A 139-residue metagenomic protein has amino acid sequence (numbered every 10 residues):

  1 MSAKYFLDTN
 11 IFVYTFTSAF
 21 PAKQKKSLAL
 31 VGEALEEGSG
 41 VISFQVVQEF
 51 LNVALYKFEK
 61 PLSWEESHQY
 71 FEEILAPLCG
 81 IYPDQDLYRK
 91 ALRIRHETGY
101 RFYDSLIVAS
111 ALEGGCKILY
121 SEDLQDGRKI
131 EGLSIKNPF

Functional and structural regions predicted by a protein language model:
M1-I42, K57-E65, E72: Short, well-structured N-terminal submotif of metal-dependent ribonuclease cores
S2-K4, V108-F139: Acidic, PIN/NYN-like endoribonuclease modules and their adjacent C-terminal/linker elements
I42-F44, Y120: Short beta-strand segments at enzyme active-site cores
V53-A54: ABC-type ATPase nucleotide-binding domain
W64-E65, Y70-D84, Y88-R89, H96-E97 (+1 more regions): Short acidic, glycine/proline-enriched helix-loop-strand junctions
L78-L119: Active-site neighborhoods of divalent-metal-dependent phosphate/nucleic-acid chemistry enzymes
